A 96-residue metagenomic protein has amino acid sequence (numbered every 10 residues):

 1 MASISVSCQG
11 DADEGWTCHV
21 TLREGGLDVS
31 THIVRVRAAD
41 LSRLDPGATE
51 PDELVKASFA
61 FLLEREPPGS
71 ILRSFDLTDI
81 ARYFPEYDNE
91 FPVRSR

Functional and structural regions predicted by a protein language model:
M1-S30: Short, charged/polar N-terminal "headpieces" of proteins
I4-V6, V20, D40, G47 (+1 more regions): Residue-level detector of functional hotspots within protein domains
Q9-D11, D40, D76: Short beta->alpha junction loops/turns
G25-R43: Short acidic, glycine/tyrosine-flanked loop/strand segments centered on an H-E-D-like triad
G47-R96: Acidic, low-complexity intrinsically disordered segments
